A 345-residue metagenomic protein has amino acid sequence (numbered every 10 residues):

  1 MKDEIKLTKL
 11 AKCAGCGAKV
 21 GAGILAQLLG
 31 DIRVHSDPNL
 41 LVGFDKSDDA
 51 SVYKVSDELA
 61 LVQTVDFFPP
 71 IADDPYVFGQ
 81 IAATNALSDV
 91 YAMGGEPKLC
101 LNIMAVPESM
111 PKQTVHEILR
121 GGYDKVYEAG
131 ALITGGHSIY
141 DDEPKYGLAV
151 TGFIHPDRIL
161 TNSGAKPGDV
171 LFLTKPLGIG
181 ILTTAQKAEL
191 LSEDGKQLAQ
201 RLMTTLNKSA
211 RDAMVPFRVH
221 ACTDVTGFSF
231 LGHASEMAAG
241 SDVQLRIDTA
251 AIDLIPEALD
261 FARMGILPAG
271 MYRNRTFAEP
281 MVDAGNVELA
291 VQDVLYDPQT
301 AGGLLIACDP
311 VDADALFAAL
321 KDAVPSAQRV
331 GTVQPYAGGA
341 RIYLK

Functional and structural regions predicted by a protein language model:
M1-K345: Helix-biased detector of long, well-ordered alpha-helical tracts
